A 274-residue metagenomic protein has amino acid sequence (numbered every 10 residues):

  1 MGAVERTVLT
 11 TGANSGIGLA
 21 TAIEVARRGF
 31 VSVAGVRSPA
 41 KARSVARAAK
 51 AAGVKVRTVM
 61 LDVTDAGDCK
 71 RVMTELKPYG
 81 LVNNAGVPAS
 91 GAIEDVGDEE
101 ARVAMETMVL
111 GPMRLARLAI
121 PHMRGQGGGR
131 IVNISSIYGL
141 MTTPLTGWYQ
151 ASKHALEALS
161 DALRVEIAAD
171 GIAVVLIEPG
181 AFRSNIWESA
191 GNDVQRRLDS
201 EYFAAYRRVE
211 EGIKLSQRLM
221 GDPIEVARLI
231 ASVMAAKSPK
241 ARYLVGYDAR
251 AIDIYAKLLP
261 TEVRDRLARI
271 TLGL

Functional and structural regions predicted by a protein language model:
N14-S15: Conserved glycine-rich cofactor-binding loop
R28-S44: Conserved glycine-rich Rossmann-like NAD(P)H-binding loop of the short-chain dehydrogenase/reductase
M60-R71, D98-E99: The beta1-alpha1 cofactor-binding region of Rossmann-like NAD(H)/NADP(H)-dependent oxidoreductases
A92-I93, E100-R102: Substrate-binding pocket helix/loop in short-chain dehydrogenase/reductase
A116, S152: Active-site helix of classical SDR
S136: Residue(s) in the substrate-gating loop at a strand-loop-helix junction that position the organic substrate next
A169-Q217: C-terminal beta-strand-loop-alpha-helix "lid" module of Rossmann-like NAD(P)-dependent dehydrogenases
